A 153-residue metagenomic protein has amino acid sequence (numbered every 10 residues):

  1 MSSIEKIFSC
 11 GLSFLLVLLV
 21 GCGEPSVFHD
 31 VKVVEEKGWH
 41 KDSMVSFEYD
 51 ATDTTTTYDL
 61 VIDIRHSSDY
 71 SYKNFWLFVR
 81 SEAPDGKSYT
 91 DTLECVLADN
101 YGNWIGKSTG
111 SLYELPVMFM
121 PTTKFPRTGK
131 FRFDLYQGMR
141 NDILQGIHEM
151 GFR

Functional and structural regions predicted by a protein language model:
M1-G11: Bacterial N-terminal signal peptides that target proteins for export
L18-G21: C-terminal motif of bacterial Sec signal peptides marking the signal peptidase cleavage site
G23-S26: Bacterial signal peptide processing site
D42-Y72: Post-signal-peptide N-terminal segment of Sec-exported extracytoplasmic proteins
T55-I62, T123-M139: Noncatalytic modules at the cell exterior or secretory-pathway interfaces, chiefly beta-strand-rich lectin/adhesion
H66-D69, E114-L115, T122-K124, Y136-I147: Short acidic/polar inter-strand loop motif in beta-rich domains
F78-E82, R140-R153: Exposed low-complexity, polar/acidic, P/S/T/G-rich flexible segments that act as propeptides, protease-susceptible
C95-L97, I105-M120, L135: A beta-strand/beta-hairpin structural motif
